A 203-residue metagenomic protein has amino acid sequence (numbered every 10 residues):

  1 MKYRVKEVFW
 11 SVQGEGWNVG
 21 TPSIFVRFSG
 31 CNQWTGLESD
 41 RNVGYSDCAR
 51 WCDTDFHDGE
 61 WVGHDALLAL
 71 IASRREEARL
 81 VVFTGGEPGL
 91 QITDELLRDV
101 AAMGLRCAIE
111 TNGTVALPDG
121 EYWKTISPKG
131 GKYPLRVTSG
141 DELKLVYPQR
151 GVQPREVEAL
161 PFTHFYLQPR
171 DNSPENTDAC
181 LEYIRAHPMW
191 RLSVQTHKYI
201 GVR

Functional and structural regions predicted by a protein language model:
Y3-W10, P22, Q33-E121: Conserved Radical SAM active-site core
W10-S11, D178: Short alpha-helical segments and helix-capping/turn motifs at coil-helix boundaries
W17-V19: A short catalytic or substrate-binding loop motif that flags glycine-/basic-rich loops and adjacent residues that bind
L68, E77-L80, P88-R203: Conserved AdoMet/S-adenosylmethionine-binding subsite of the radical SAM
